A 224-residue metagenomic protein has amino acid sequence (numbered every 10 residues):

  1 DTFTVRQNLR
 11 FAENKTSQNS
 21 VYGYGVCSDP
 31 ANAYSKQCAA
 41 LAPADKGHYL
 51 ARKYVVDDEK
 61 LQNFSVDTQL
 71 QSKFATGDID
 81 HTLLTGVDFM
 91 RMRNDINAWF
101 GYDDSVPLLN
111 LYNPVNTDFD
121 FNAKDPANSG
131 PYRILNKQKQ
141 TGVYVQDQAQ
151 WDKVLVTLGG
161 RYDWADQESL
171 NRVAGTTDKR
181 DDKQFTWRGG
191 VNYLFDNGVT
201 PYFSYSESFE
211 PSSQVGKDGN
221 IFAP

Functional and structural regions predicted by a protein language model:
D1-V87, R91: Outer-membrane beta-barrel domain signature, strongest for Gram-negative TonB-dependent receptors and also present
T2, L9, P30, F64 (+7 more regions): Short linear motifs in intrinsically disordered/low-complexity regions
F11, K15-A31, L50-A51, F89-L109 (+3 more regions): Outer-membrane beta-barrel and related beta-rich outer-membrane complex signature in Gram-negative bacteria
Y22-Y24, Y34, Y49, Y54 (+8 more regions): Sequence-level detector for tyrosine residue identity
V26-K46, N97-P131, D178: Surface-exposed loop/turn segments flanking beta-strands in extracellular/periplasmic regions
K46-V55, N122-P131, N171-G175, Q214-G219: Extracytoplasmic loops and strand-loop junctions of Gram-negative outer membrane beta-barrel proteins
V55-F74, W99-N110, T200-G216: Short N-terminal secondary-structure initiator segments
L61, D80-L84, D88-M92, I134-P224: Structural signature of Gram-negative outer-membrane beta-barrels, strongest in the C-terminal barrel of TonB-dependent
